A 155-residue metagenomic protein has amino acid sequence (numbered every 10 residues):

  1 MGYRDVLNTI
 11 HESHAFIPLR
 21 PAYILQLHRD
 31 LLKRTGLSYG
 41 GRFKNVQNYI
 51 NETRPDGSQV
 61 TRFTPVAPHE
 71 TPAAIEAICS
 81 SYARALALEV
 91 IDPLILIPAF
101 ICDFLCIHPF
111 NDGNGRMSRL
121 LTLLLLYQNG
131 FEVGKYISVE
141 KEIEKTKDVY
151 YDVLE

Functional and structural regions predicted by a protein language model:
M1-E155: FIC/Doc superfamily catalytic core
